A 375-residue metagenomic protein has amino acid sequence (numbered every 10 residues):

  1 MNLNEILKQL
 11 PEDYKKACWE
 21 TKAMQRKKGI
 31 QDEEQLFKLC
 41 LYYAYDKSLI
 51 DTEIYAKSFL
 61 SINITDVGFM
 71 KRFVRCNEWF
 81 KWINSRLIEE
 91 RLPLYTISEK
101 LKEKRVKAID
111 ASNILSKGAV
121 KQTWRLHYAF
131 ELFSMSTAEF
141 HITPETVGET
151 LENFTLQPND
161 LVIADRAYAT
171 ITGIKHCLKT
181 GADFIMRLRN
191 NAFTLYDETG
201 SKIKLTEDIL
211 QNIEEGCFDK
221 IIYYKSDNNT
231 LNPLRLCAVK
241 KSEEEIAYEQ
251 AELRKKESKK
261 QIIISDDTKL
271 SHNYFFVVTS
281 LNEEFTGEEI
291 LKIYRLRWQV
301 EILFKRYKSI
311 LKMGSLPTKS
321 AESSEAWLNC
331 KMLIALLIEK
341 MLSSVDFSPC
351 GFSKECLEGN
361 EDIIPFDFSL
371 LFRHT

Functional and structural regions predicted by a protein language model:
M1-D46, I54-Y55, N63-I64, G68-C76 (+4 more regions): Single, function-defining residue in the core of a domain
L49: Helix-turn-helix DNA-binding elements, focusing on the entry/boundary residues of the two helices that contact DNA
W79-Y95: Short Lys/Arg-enriched helix C-cap and helix-to-coil transition segments that create basic nucleic-acid-contact patches
I97-L101: Short acidic/polar N-terminal linker immediately downstream of export determinants
